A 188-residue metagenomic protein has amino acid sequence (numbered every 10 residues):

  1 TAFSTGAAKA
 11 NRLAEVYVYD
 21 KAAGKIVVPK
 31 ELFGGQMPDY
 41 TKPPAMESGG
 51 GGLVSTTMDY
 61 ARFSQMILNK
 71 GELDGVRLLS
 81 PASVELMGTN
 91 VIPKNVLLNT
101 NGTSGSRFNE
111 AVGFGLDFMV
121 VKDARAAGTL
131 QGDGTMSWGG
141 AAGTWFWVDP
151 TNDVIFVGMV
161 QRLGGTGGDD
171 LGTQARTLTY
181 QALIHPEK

Functional and structural regions predicted by a protein language model:
T1-Q131: Short, surface-exposed loop or secondary-structure junction motifs that flank catalytic or metal-binding residues
A22, P150-T151: Short, ordered coil/turn segments that flank beta-strands lining enzyme active or ligand-binding pockets
S55, T144, V148: C-terminal substrate/ligand-recognition segments
G132-G134, N152: Active-site beta-strand/loop architecture of penicillin-binding DD-peptidases
S137: Short, structured beta-strand/loop micro-motifs enriched in basic residues and often containing a Trp
G140-A142: Short, small/polar residue-rich loop motifs at catalytic or cofactor-binding pockets
F146-W147, D153-R162: Short, well-ordered beta-strand elements
G164-H185: Generic C-terminus detector
